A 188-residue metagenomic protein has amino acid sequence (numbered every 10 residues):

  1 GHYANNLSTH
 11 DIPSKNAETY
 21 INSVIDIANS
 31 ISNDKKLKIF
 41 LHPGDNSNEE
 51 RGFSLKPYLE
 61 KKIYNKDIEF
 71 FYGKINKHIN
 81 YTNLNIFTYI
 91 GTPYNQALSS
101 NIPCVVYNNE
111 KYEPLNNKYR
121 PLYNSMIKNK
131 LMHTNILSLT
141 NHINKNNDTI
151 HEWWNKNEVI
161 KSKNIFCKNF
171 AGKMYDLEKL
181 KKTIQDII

Functional and structural regions predicted by a protein language model:
G1-P57: Conserved catalytic-core segment of nucleotide-activated headgroup transferases in glycan assembly
D11, N65, L84, Y89-F170: Catalytic binding pocket for nucleotide-activated donors in carbohydrate/polymer assembly enzymes
K15-S23, L131, S138, G172-K179: Soluble or luminal CAZymes and related metallo-dependent hydrolases
I25, F70-K74, T92, N117-Y119: A generic local structural motif
K38-F40, F70, L84-T88: Short, hydrophobic beta-strand segments that form beta-sheet elements in well-ordered domains
G52-G73: Nucleotide-activated donor-binding/catalytic signature segment of Leloir-type glycosyltransferases, i.e., the conserved
F71-T82, S99: Short acidic alpha-helix that forms the nucleotide-activated donor recognition element in Leloir-type transferases
F166-I188: C-terminal alpha-helical cap of glycosyltransferases
